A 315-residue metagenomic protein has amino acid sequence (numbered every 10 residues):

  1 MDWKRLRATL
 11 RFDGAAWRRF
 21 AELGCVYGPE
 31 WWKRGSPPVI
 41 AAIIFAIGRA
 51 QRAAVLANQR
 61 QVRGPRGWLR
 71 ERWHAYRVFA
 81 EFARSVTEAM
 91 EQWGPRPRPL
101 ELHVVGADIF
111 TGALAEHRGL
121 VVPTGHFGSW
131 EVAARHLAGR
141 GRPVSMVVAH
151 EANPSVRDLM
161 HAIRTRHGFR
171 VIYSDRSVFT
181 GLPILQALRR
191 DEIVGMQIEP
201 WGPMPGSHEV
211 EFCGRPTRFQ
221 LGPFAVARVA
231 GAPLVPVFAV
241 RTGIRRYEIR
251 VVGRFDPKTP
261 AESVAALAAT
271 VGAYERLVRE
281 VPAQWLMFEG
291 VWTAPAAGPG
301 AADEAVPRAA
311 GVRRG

Functional and structural regions predicted by a protein language model:
M1-T124, R157-H161, G168, R313: Membrane-anchoring hydrophobic helices of lipid-metabolizing enzymes
L6-T9, I47, R72, Y76 (+5 more regions): Non-catalytic C-terminal accessory region of glycerolipid acyltransferases and related lyso-lipid remodeling enzymes
A57, R135, A162, A225 (+1 more regions): Surface-exposed charge patches
G67, E116-R176, R190, W201-C213: Catalytic core of membrane glycerolipid acyltransferases/transacylases, capturing the structured, soluble-facing
V86-A89, H126-W130, L277-R279: Juxtamembrane/interfacial segments around transmembrane helices
L100-V104, F127, N153, S174-V178 (+2 more regions): A conditional alpha-helix N-cap/helix-loop micro-motif detector
V105-A107, V147-A149, S174, V252-R254 (+1 more regions): Conserved beta-strand termini and adjacent loop/short-helix elements that scaffold enzyme active sites in alpha/beta
